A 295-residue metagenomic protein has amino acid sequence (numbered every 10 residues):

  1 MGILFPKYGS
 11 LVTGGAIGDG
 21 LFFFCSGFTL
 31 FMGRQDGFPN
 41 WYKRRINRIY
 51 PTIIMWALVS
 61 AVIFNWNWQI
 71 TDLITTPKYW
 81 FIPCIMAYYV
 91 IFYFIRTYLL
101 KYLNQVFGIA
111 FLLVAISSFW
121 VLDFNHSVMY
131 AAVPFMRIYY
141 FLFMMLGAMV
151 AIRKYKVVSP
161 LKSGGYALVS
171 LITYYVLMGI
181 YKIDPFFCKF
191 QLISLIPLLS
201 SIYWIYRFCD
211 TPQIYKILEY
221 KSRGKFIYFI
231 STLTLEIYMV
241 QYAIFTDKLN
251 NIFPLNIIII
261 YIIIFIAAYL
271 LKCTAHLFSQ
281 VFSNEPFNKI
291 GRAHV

Functional and structural regions predicted by a protein language model:
M1-P6, S118-F119: Alpha-helical transmembrane segments of multi-pass membrane proteins
K7-Y8, G37-K43, I63-T75, Y93-Y98 (+4 more regions): Short juxtamembrane and helix-loop transition motifs at transmembrane-helix boundaries in membrane proteins
Y8-G15, I70-P83, S127-F135, P185 (+3 more regions): Membrane-embedded glycan-lipid processing machinery
V12, A16-F23, F31-Y89, K162-S170 (+2 more regions): Transmembrane alpha-helical segments and their boundary/interface "anchor" motifs in multi-pass integral membrane
A16-Q35, W80-R96, W120-V158, Q191-K216 (+1 more regions): Specific transmembrane alpha-helix
Y89-V114, M149-V169: Solvent-exposed interhelical
V121-L122, V133-F143, Y155-I264: Alpha-helical transmembrane segments and terminal signal-anchor/GPI-anchor hydrophobic tails, characterized by long
A293-V295: Conserved small/polar residues in nucleotide/adenosyl-binding loops
